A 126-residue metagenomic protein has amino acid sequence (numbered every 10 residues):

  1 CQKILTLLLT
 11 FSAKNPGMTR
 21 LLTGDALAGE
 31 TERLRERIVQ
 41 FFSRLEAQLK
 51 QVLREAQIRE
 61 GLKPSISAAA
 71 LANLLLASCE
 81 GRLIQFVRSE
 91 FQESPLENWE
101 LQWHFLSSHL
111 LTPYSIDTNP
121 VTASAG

Functional and structural regions predicted by a protein language model:
C1-M18, A68-L75: Hydrophobic alpha-helical connector segments
K3-I4, R33, L101: Short, conserved clusters of charged catalytic residues that mark active-site and nucleotide-handling motifs
S12, L49, L53, C79-F86 (+1 more regions): Hydrophobic recognition helices of helix-based DNA-binding modules
S12-R33: Amphipathic alpha-helical segments used for helix-helix packing
T19-R20, R35, A72, W103: A general structural signal for well-ordered alpha-helical segments in protein cores
E32-R59, A69-N73: Amphipathic alpha-helical packing segments from all-alpha helical-bundle domains
Q57-F105, P113-G126: Hydrophobic/aromatic-rich alpha-helical bundle segments in the mid-to-C-terminal region
